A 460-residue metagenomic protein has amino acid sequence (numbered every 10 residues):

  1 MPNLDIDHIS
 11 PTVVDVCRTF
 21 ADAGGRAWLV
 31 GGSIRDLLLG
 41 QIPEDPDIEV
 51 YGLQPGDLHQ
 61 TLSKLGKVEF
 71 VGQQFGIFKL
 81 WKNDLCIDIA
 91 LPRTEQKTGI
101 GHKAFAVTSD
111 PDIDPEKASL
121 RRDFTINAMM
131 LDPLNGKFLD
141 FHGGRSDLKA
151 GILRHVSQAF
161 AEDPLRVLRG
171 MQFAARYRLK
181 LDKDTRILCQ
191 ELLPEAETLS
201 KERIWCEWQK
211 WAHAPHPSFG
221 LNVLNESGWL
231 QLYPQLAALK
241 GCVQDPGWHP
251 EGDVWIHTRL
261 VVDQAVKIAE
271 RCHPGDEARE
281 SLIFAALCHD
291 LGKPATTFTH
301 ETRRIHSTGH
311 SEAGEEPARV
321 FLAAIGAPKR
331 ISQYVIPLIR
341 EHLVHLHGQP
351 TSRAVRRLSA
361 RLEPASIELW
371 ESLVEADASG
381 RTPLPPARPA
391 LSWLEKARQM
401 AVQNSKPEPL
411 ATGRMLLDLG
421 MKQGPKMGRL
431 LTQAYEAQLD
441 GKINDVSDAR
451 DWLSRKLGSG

Functional and structural regions predicted by a protein language model:
M1-G460: Catalytic cores of the polymerase beta-like nucleotidyltransferase superfamily and closely associated nucleotide
